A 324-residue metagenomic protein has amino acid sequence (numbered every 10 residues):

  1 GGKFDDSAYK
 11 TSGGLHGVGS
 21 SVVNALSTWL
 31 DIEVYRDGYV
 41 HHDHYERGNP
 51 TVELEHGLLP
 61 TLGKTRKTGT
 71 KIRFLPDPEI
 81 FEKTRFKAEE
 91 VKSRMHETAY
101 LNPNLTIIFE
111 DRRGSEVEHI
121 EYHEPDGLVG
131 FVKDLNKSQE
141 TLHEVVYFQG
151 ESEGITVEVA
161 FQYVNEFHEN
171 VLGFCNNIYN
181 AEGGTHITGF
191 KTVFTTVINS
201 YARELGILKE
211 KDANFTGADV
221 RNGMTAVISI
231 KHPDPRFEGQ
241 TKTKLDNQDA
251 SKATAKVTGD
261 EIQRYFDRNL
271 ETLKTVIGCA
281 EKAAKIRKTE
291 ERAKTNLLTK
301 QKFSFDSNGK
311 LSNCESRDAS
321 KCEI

Functional and structural regions predicted by a protein language model:
F4-D6, T11-G13, G17, S21-A25 (+1 more regions): GHKL-family ATPase ATP-binding module
